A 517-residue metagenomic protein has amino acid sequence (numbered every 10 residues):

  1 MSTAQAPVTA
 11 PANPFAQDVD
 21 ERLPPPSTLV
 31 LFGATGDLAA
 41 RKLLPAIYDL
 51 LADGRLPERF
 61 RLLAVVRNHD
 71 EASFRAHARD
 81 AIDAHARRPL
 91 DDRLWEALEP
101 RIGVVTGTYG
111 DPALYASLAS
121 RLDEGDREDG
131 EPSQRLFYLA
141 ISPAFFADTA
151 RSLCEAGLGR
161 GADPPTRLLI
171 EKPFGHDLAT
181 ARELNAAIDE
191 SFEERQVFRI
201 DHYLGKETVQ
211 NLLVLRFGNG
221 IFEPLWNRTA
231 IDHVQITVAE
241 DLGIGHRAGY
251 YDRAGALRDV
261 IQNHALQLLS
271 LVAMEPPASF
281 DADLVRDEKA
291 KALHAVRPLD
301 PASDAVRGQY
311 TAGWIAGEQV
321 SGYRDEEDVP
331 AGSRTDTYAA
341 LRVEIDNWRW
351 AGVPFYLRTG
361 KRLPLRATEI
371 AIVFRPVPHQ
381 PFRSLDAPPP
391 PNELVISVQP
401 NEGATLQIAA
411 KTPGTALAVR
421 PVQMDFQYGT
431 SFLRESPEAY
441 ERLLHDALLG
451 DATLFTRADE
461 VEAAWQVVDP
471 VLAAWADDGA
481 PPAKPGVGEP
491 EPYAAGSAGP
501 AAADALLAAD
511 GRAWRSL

Functional and structural regions predicted by a protein language model:
S2-I170, F174-L517: Secretory/organelle targeting and membrane-embedding segments
